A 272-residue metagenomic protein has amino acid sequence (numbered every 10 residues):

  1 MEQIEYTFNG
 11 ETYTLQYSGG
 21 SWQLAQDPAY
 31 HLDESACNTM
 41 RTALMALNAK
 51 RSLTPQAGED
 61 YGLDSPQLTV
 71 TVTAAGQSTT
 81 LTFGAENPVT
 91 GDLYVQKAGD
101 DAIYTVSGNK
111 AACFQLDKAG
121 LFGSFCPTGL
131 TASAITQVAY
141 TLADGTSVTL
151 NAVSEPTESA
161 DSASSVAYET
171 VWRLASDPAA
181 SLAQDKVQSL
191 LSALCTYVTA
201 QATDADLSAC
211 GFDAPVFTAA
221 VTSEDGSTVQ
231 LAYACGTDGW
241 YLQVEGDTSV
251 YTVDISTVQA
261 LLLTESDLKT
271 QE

Functional and structural regions predicted by a protein language model:
M1-E272: A short-motif feature that recognizes glycine-rich, charge-decorated loops that bind or process nucleotide phosphates
